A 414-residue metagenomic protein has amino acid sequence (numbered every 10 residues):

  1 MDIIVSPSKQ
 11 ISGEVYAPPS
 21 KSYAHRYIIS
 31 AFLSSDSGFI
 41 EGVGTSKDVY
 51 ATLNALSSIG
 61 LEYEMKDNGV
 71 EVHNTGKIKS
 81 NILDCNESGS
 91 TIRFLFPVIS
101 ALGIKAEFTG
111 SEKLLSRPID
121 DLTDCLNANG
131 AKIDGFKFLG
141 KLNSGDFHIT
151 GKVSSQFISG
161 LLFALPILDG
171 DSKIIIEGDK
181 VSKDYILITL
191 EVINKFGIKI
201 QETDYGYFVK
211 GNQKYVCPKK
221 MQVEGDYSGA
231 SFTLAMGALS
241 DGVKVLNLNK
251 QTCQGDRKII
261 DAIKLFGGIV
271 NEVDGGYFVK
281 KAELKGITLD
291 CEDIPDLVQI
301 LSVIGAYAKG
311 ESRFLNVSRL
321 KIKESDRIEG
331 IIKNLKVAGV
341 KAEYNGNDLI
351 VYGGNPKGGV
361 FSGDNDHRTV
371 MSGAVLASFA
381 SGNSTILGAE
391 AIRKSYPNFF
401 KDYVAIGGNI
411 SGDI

Functional and structural regions predicted by a protein language model:
M1-I414: Short, structured segments at the rim of ligand-binding sites
